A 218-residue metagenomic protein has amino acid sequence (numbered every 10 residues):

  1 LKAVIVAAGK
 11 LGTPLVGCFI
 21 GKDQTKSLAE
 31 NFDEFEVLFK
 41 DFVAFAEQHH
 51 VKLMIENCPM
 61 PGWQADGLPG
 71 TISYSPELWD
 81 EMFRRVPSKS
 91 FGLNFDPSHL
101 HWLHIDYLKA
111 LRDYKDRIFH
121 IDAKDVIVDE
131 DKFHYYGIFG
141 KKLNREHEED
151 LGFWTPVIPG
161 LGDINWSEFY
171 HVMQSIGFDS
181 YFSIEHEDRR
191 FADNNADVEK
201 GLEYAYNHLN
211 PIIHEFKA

Functional and structural regions predicted by a protein language model:
L1-G92, H101-W102, D113: Active-site acidic/histidine proton-transfer and metal-coordination neighborhood in alpha/beta enzyme cores
G12, K52, Q64-D66, S73-A218: Histidine-acidic metal/acid-base catalytic patches
